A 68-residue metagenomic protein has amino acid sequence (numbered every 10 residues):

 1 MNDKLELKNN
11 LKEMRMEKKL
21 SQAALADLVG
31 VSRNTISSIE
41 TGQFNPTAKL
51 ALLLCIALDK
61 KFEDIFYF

Functional and structural regions predicted by a protein language model:
M1, D64-F68: Short, charged recognition helix plus adjacent turn of helix-turn-helix-like nucleic-acid-binding domains
M1-E17: A short, Lys/Arg-rich alpha-helix, primarily the initiator
L11, L25-A26, I36-I39, I65: Conserved hydrophobic/aromatic packing and binding residues within compact polymer-binding modules
M16, D27, I56: Alpha-helical residues within the helix-turn-helix
K19, G30, T41-G42, D59: Central "turn" residue of the DNA-binding helix-turn-helix
K19-T35: Short alpha-helical DNA-recognition segment
K49-D64: DNA major-groove recognition helix of helix-turn-helix/homeodomain DNA-binding modules
